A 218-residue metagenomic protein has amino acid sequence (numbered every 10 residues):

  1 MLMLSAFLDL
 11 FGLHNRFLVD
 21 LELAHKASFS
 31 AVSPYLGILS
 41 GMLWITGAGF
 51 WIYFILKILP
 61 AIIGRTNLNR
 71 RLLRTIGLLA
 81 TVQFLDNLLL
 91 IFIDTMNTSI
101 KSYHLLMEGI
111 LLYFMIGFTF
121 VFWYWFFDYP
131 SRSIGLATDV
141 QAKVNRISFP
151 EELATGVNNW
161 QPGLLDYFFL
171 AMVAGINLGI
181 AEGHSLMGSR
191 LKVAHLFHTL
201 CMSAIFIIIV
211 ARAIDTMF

Functional and structural regions predicted by a protein language model:
L2-V19: Alpha-helical transmembrane segments of multi-pass membrane proteins
L13-H14, I52, V82-L89, I116-F120 (+2 more regions): Alpha-helical transmembrane segments of polytopic integral membrane proteins, especially the permease/helical cores
F17-I38: Perimembrane loop-to-helix junctions flanking transmembrane segments
M42-L43, L72-T75, L79, L106-F114 (+1 more regions): Hydrophobic alpha-helical transmembrane segments of multi-pass membrane proteins
T46-K101: Cytosolic-side membrane-entry/anchor segment at the start of a transmembrane helix
T95-R132: Pore-domain transmembrane helices of cation channels
Y129-S185: Membrane-proximal soluble regions of multi-pass membrane proteins
P162-F218: Pore domain of cation channels
